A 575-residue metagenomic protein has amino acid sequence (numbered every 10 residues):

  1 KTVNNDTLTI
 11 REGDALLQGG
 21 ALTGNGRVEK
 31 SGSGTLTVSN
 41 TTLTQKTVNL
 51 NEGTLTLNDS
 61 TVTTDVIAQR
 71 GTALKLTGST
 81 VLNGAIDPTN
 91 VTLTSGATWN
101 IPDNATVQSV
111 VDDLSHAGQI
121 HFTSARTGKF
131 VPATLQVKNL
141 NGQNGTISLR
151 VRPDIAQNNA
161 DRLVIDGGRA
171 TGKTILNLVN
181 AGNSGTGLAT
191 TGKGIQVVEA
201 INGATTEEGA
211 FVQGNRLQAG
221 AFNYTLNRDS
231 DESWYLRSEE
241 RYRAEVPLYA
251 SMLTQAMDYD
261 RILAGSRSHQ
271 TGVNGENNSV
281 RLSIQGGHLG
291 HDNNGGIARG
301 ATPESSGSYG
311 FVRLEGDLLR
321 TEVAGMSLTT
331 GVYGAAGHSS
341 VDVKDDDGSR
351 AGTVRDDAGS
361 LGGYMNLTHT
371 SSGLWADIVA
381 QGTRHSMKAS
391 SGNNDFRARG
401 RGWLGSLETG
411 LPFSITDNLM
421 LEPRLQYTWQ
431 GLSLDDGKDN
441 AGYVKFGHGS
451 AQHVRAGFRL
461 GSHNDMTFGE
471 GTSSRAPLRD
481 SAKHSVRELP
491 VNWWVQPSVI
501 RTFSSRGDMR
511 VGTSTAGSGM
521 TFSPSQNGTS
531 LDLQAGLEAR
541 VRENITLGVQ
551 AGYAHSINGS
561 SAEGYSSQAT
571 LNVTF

Functional and structural regions predicted by a protein language model:
T2-N5, R11-E12, L16-G19, N25-S31 (+4 more regions): Extracellular beta-solenoid/beta-roll
N180-G182, E199-I201, R237-R241, D317 (+2 more regions): Short beta-strand-to-coil "C-cap" segments at the C-terminal boundary of structured domains/repeats, marking
G187-T205, A298-L318, V444-A451: Short secondary-structure subsegments characteristic of cysteine-rich extracellular domains
E239-L421, W429-G431, D435-G437, S525 (+1 more regions): Outer membrane beta-barrel translocator domains of Type V secretion systems
G286, Y427-W429, P497-T502: Glycine-rich beta-alpha junction loops
F446-F575: Outer membrane beta-barrel transmembrane domains
